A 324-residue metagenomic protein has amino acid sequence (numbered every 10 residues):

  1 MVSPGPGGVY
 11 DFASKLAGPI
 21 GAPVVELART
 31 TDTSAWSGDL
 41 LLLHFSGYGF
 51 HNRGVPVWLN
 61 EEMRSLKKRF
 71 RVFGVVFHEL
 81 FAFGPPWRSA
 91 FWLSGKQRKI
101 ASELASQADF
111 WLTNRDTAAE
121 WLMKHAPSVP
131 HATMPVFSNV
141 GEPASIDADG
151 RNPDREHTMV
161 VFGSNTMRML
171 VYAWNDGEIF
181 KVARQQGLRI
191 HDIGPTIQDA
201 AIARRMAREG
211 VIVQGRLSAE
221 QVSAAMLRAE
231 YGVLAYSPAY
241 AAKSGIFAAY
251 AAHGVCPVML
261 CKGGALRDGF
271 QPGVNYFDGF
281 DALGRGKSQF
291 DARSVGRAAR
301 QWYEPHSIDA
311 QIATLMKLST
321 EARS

Functional and structural regions predicted by a protein language model:
M1-D32, E178-Q186, C256: N-terminal subdomain of nucleotide-sugar transferases
L40-L42, R64-F83, A105: Active-site proximal beta-strand in glycosyltransferases
F91-W111: Membrane-proximal helix-turn-helix segments that form the acceptor-binding/catalytic region of lipid-linked
S106-R155, V161-S164: Donor nucleotide-sugar binding/catalytic pocket of nucleotide-sugar-dependent glycosyltransferases
V140-R204, A219: Conserved catalytic-core segment of nucleotide-activated headgroup transferases in glycan assembly
P195-Q198, V211-M226, G263: Conserved active-site histidine-acidic residue motif and adjacent donor-binding/catalytic loop of glycosyltransferases
M226-A241, V258: Acidic donor-binding loop of glycosyltransferase active sites
D281-R323: A charged, aromatic-enriched C-terminal amphipathic alpha-helix characteristic of glycosyltransferases across folds
